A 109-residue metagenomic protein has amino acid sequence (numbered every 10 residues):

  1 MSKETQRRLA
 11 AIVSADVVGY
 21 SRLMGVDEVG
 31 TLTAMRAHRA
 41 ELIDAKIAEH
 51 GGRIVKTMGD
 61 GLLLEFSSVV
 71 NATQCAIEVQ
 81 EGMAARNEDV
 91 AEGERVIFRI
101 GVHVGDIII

Functional and structural regions predicted by a protein language model:
M1-G82: Catalytic NTP-binding/metal-coordinating core of nucleotidyl cyclase/transferase enzymes
A11, E94-I108: A short glycine-enriched loop-to-beta-strand structural element that forms part of the catalytic core of nucleotide
Y20-S21, V55, N87, V104-D106: Generic secondary-structure boundary/loop-capping signal
L42, G93-E94: Juxtamembrane/interface motifs at transmembrane-helix termini
M83-E92: Active-site phosphate-binding and catalytic loops of NTP-dependent enzymes
